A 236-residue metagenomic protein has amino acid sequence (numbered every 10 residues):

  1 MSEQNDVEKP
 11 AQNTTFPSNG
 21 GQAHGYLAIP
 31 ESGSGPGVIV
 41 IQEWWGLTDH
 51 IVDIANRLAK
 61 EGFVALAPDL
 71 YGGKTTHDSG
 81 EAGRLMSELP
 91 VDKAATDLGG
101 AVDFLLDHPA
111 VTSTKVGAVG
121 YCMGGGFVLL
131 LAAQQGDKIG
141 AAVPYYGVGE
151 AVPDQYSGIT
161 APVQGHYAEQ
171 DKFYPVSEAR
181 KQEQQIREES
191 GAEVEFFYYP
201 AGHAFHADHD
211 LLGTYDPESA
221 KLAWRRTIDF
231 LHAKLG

Functional and structural regions predicted by a protein language model:
Q4-V111, F205-D210: Serine-hydrolase catalytic machinery in alpha/beta-hydrolase-like enzymes
D53, L130-Q134: Active-site signature of alpha/beta-hydrolase-fold catalytic machinery across serine- and Asp/Cys-nucleophile hydrolases
P109-Y121: Alpha/beta-hydrolase fold nucleophile elbow
G120-G124, V128: Gly/Ala-rich beta-loop-alpha elbow adjacent to hydrolase catalytic centers
K138-V148: A conserved short beta-strand
I159, G165-Y167: Short beta-strand/loop motif that positions the catalytic acidic residue of the alpha/beta-hydrolase fold
K172-E178: Conserved alpha/beta-hydrolase "acid-adjacent" motif
G191-G236: C-terminal catalytic histidine-bearing segment of alpha/beta-hydrolase fold enzymes
